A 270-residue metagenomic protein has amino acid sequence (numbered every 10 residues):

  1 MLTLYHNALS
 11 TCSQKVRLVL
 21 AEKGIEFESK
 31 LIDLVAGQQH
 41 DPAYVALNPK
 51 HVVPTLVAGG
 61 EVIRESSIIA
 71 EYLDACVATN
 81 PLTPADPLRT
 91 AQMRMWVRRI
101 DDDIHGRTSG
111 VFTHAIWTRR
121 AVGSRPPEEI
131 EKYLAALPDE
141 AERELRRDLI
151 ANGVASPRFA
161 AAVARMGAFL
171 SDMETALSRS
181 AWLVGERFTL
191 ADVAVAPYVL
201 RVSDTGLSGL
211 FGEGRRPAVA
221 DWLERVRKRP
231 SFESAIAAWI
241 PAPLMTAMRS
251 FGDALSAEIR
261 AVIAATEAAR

Functional and structural regions predicted by a protein language model:
M1-E140, G153, R260-R270: GST-like domain detector, emphasizing the conserved glutathione-binding G-site in the N-terminal thioredoxin-like
Y5-H6, Q14, V184-G185, D192-R270: C-terminal or late-domain output modules
S29-L31, V35-Q38, P42-A43, I63 (+12 more regions): Mixed-charge, polar/low-complexity N-terminal
P49, R98, S178, Y198 (+1 more regions): Residue-level marker of positions within ordered structural domains that often coincide with functionally constrained
V53, L82, W182-L183, A235: Secondary-structure boundary/capping residues
V77, L177-S180, P230, W239: A general structural signal marking secondary-structure boundaries and capping sites
I104-E224, K228: GST-like fold's C-terminal all-alpha helical module
